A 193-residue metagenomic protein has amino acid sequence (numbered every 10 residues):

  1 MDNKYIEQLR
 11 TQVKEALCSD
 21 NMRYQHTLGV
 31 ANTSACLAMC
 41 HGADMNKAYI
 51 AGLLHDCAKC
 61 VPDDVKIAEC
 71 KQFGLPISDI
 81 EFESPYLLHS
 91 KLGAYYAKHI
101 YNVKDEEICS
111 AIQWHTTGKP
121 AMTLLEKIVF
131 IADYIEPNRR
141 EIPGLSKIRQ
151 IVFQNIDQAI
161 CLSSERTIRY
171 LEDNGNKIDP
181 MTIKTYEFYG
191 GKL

Functional and structural regions predicted by a protein language model:
D2, S78, L124, G175-T182: A diffuse structural propensity rather than consistent per-protein peaks
D2-N21, A31-A35, I183-Y189: Short, Lys/Arg-rich amphipathic segments at extreme N-termini
E7, C57, L88, V103 (+2 more regions): Intrinsically disordered, low-complexity regions enriched in small/polar residues
L9, L28, H99-I100, N174 (+1 more regions): Generic alpha-helical secondary structure signal
T11-C18, H26, M39-L162: Divalent metal-dependent catalytic cores for phosphoryl transfer on phosphate-bearing substrates
A31-T33, P62, H99, E141 (+2 more regions): Residue-level detector of solvent-exposed, low-hydrophobicity positions
R166-L193: Charged phosphate-binding loop/patch that engages nucleotide di/tri-phosphates or the phosphate backbone of nucleic
